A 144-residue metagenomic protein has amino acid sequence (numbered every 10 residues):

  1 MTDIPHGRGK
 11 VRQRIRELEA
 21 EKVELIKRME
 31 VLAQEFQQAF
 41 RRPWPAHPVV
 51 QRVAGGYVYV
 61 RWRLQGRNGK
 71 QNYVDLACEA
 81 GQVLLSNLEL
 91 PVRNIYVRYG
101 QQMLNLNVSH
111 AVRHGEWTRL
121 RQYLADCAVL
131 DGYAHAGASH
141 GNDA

Functional and structural regions predicted by a protein language model:
M1-A144: Conserved glycine(s) in the ABC-transporter nucleotide-binding domain "signature"
